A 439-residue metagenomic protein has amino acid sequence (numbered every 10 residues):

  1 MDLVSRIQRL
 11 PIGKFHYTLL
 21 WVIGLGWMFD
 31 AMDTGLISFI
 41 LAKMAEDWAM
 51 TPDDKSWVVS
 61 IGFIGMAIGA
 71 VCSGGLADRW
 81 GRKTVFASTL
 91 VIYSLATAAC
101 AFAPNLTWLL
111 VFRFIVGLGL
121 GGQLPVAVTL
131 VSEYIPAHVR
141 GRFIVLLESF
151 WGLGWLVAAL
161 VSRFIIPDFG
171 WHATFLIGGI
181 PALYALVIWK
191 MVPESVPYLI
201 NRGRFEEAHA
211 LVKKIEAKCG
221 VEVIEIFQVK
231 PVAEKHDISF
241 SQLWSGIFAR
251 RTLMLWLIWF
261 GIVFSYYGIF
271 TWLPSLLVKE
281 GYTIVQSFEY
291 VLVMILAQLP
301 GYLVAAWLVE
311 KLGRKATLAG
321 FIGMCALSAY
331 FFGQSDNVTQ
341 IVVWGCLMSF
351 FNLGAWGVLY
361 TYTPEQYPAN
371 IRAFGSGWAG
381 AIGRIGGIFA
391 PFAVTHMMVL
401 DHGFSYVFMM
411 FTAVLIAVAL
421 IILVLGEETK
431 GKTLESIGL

Functional and structural regions predicted by a protein language model:
M1-L439: Transmembrane-helix signature of 12-pass secondary carriers
